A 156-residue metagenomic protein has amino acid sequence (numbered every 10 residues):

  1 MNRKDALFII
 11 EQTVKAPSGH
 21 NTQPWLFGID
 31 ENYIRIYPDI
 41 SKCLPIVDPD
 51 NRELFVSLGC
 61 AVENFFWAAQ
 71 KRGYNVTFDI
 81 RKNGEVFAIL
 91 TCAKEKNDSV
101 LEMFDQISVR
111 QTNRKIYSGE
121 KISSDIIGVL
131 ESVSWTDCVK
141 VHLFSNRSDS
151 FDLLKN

Functional and structural regions predicted by a protein language model:
M1-N156: Acidic, surface-exposed loops and disordered segments
